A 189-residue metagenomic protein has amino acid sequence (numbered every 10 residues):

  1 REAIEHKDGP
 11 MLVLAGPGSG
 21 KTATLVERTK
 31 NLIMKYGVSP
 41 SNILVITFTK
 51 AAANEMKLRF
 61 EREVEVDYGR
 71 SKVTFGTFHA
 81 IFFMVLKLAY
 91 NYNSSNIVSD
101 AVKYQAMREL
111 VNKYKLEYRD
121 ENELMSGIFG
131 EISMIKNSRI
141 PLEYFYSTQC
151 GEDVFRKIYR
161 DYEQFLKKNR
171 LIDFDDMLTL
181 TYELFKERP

Functional and structural regions predicted by a protein language model:
R1-L14, S19, A23-E27, N42-L44 (+1 more regions): Accessory N-terminal region flanking or inserted into the helicase ATPase core in nucleic-acid motor proteins
R1-N93: P-loop NTPase Walker
V38-N42, E63-K72, L88-D100, V111-N122 (+2 more regions): Short, polar/flexible loop-turn hinges at active-site or ligand-entry regions and domain interfaces
V85, Y90, A101-V102, D176-L178: Solvent-exposed, flexible loop/coil residues
K103-R108: An amphipathic alpha-helix signature
